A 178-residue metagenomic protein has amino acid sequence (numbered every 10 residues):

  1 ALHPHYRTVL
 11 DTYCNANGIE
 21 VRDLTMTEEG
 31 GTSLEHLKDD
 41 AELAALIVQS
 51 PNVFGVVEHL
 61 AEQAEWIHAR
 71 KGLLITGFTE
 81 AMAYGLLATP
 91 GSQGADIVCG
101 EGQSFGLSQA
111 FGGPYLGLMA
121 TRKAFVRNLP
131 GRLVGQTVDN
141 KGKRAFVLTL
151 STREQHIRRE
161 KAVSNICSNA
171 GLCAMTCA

Functional and structural regions predicted by a protein language model:
A1-V56, E62: PLP-dependent aminotransferase-class I/II
L2, M26-E28, G102-F105, K123: Short, acidic/turn-prone active-site loops that include or flank metal/cofactor- and phosphate-binding residues
H3-H5, A81-Y84, S104-Q109, V126-R127: Short gly/pro/ser/thr-enriched loop/turn and capping motifs at secondary-structure boundaries
E20-T25, Q63-T79: Short beta-strand/loop segments at the ligand-binding rim of alpha/beta enzyme cores
T32-S33, P51-R70, A81-T89: Active-site core of PLP-dependent enzymes with the aminotransferase class I/II
A44-Q49, I75-G77, C99, L118-A120: Structural motif
G91-L107: Conserved active-site segment immediately N-terminal to the catalytic lysine that forms the internal aldimine
F105-A178: Active-site C-terminal subdomain of aminotransferase-like
